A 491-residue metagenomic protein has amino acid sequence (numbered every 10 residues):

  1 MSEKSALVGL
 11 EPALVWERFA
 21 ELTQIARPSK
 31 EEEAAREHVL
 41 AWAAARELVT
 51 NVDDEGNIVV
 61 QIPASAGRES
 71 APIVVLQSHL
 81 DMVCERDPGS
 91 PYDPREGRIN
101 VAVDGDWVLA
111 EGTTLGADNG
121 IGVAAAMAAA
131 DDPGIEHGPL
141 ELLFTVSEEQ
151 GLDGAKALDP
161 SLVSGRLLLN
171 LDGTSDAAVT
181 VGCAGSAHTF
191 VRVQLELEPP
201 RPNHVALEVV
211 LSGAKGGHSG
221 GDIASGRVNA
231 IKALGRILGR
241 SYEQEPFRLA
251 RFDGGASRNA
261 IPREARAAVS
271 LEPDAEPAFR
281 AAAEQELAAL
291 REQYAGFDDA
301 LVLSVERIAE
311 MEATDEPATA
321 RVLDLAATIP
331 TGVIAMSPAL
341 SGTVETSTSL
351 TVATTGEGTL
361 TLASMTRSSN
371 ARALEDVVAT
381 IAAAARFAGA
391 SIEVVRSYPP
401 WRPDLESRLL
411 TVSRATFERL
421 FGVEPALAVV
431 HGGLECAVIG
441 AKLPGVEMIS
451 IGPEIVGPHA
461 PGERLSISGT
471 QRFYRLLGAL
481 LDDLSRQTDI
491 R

Functional and structural regions predicted by a protein language model:
K4-W107: Acidic/His- and Gly-rich active-site-bordering loop/insert found across diverse amide/peptide-bond hydrolases
E11-V15, P338, E345-G358, E424-L480: Zn-dependent metallopeptidase/amidohydrolase metal-coordination segment
A20-Q24, S257, R266-A268, V302-A313 (+3 more regions): A short beta-alpha structural unit
R68-Q150, A155-R166, H188, T319 (+4 more regions): Active-site metal-coordination/substrate-binding segment of hydrolases, especially metallo-dependent peptidases
G138-A230, L238, Y242: Fold-level recognition of mixed alpha/beta catalytic cores in primary-metabolism enzymes, strongest
P199-H204, I223-D253, E272-S347, I381: Acidic-enriched catalytic cores of C-N bond-cleaving enzymes acting on peptides and small amides
R227-Q244, P273-E276, R321-A327, A335-P338 (+3 more regions): His/Asp/Glu-rich mid-to-C-terminal helical/loop segments that flank catalytic regions of hydrolases
N229-K232, R236-F252, V395, P403-V446: Active-site-adjacent substrate-binding region of metalloamidase/peptidase-like peptide-processing proteins
